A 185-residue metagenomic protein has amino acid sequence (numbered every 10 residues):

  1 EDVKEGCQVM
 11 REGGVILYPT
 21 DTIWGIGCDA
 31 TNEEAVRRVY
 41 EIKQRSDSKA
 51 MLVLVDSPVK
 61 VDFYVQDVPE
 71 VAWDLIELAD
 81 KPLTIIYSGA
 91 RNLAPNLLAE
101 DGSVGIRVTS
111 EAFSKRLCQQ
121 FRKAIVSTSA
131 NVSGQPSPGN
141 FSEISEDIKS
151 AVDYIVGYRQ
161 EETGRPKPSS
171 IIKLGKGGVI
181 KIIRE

Functional and structural regions predicted by a protein language model:
E1-E185: Active-site-adjacent structural elements in enzyme catalytic cores
